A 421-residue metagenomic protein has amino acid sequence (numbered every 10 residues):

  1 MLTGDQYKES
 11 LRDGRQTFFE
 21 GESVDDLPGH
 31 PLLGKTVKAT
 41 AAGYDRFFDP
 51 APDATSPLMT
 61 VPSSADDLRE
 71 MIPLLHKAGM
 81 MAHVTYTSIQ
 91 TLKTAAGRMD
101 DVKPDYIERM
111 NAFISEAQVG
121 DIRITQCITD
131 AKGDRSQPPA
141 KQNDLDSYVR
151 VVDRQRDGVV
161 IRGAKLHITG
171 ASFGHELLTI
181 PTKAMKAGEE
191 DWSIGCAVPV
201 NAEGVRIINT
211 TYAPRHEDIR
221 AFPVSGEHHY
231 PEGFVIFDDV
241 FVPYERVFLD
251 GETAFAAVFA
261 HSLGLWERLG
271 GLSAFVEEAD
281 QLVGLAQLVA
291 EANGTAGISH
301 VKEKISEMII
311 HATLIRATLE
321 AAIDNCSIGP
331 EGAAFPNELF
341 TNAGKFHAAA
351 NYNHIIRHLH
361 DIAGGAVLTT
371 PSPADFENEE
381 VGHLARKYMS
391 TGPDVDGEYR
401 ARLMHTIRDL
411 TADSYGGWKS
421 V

Functional and structural regions predicted by a protein language model:
M1-A41: N-terminal-proximal low-complexity accessory segments that begin disordered and transition into the first
P28-F47, S172-P181: Short, surface-exposed, low-complexity cationic segments
Y44-I124, E176: Internal helix-loop-helix
A96-R162: Gly/Pro-rich turn-and-neighbor structural signature
A164, I168-E217: A short core secondary-structure module
D218-A312: Glycine-rich beta->alpha junctions and the first turn(s) of the following alpha-helix
E303-I328, H347, H354, H360: Loop-to-helix element that buttresses phosphate recognition and phosphoryl-transfer chemistry
L339-V421: Alpha-helix capping/hinge segments and adjacent helical runs
